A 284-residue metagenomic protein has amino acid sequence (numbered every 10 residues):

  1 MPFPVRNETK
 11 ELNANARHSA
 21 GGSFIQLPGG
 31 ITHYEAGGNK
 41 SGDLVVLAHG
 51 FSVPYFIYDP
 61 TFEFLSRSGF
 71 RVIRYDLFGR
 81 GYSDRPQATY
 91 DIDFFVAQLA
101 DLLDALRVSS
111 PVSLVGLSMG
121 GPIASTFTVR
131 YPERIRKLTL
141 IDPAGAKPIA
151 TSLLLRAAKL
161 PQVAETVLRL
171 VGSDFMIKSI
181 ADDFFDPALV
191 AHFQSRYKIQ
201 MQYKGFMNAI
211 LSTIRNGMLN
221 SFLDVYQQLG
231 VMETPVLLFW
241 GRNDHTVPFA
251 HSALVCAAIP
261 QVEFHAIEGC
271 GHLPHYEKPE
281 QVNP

Functional and structural regions predicted by a protein language model:
M1-V45, R67-F70, V108-S109, L223-Y226: Alpha/beta-hydrolase fold catalytic core
P2-P4, R169-V231: Conserved alpha/beta-hydrolase catalytic His-Asp/Glu region
S23-G30, E35, R67, R74-M119 (+1 more regions): Active-site loop/oxyanion-hole signature of alpha/beta-hydrolase fold enzymes
G30, E35-Y82: Conserved HGGG/HGGXW glycine-rich cap/lid loop of the alpha/beta-hydrolase fold
S125-R130, R136-R169: Flexible "cap/lid" loop of the alpha/beta hydrolase fold
G217-M218, R242-V247: Acidic catalytic loop of the alpha/beta-hydrolase fold
M232, L238-W240, D244: Short beta-strand/loop motif that positions the catalytic acidic residue of the alpha/beta-hydrolase fold
T246, C270-N283: Catalytic histidine-centered segment of alpha/beta-hydrolase-like enzymes
